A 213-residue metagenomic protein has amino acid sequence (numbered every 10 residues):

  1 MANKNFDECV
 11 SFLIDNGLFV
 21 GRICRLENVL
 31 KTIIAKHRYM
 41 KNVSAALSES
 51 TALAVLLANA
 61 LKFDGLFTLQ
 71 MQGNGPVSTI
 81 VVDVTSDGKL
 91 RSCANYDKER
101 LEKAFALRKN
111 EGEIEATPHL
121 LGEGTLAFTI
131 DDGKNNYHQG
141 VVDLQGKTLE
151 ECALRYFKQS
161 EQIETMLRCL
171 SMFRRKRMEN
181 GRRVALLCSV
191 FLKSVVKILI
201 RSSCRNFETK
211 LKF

Functional and structural regions predicted by a protein language model:
A2-F213: Interaction interfaces in information-processing and related assembly proteins
